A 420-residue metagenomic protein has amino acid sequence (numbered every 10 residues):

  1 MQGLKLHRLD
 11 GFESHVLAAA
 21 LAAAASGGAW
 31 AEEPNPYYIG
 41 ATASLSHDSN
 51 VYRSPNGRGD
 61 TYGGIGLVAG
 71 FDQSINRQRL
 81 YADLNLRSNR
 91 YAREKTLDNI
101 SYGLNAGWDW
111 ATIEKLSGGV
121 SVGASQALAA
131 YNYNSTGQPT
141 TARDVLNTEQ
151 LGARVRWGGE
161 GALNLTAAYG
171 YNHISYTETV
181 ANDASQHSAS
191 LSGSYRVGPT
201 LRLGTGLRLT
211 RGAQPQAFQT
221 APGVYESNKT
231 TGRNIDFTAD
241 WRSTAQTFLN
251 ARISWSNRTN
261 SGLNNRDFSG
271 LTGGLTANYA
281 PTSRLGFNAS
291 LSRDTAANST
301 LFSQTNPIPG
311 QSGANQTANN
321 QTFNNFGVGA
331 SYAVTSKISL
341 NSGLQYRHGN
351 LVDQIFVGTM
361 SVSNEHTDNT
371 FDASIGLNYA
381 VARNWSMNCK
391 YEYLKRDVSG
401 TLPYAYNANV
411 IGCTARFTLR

Functional and structural regions predicted by a protein language model:
M1-P34, R420: Cleavable N-terminal export/targeting peptides
W30-R420: Gram-negative and organellar
